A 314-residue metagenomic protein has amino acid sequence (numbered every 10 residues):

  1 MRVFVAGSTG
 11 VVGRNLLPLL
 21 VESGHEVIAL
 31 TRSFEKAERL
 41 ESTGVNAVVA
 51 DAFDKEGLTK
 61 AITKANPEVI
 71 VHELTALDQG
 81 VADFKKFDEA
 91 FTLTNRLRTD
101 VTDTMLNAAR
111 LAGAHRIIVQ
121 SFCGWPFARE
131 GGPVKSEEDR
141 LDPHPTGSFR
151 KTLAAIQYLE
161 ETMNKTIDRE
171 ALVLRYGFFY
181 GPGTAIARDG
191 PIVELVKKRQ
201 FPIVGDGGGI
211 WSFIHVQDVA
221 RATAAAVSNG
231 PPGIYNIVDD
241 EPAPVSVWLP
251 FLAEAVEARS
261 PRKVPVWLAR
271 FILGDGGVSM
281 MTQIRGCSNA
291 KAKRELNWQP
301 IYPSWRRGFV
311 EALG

Functional and structural regions predicted by a protein language model:
V3-H25: N-terminal Rossmann NAD(P)H-binding glycine-rich loop of SDR-like oxidoreductase domains
R32-E41, V45-D100, T104: NAD(P)H-binding glycine-rich loop region in Rossmannoid oxidoreductase-like domains and their noncatalytic homologs
V81-A82, K86-S148: Conserved Rossmann-fold NAD(P)-dependent oxidoreductase catalytic core, especially the SDR/UDP-sugar
R116, S121-F122, Y158-P182: Conserved beta-loop-beta element that borders a ligand/cofactor-binding pocket
E130-G131, Q157, R169, Y180-P191 (+1 more regions): Glycine/proline-rich active-site loop of Rossmann-fold NAD(P)-dependent oxidoreductases
D142-S148, P191-I214: A conserved pocket-lining segment of Rossmann-fold NAD(P)-dependent short-chain dehydrogenase/reductase
A220-G276: Mid/C-terminal beta-alpha module of Rossmann-like enzyme folds, strongest in SDR-family dehydrogenases/epimerases
P303-G314: Amphipathic terminal alpha-helices
